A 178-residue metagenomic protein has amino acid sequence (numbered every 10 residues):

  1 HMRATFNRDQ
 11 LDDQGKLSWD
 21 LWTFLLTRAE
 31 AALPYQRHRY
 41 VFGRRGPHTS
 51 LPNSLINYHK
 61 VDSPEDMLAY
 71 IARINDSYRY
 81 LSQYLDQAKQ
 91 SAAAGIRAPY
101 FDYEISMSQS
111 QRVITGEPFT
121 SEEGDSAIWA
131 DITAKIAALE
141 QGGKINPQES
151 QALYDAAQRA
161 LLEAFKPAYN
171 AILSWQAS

Functional and structural regions predicted by a protein language model:
H1-S178: N-terminal maturation segment of proteins
